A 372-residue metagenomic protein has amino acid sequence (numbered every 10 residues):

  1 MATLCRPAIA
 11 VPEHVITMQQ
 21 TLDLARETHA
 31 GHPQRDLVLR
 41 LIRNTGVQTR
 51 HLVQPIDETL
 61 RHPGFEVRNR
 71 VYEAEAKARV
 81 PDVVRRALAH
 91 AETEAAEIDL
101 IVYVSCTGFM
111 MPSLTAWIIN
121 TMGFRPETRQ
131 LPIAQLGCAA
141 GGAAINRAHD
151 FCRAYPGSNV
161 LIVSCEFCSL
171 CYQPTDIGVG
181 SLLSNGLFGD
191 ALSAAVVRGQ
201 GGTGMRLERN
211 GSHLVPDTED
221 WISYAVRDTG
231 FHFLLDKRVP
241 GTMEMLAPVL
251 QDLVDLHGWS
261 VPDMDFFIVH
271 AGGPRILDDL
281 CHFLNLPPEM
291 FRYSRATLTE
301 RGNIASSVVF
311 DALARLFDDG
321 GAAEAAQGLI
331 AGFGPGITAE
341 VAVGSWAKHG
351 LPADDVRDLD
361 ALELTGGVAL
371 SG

Functional and structural regions predicted by a protein language model:
M1-A2, A95-D99, P126-R129, Y155-V160 (+5 more regions): Short coil/turn connectors at secondary-structure junctions
M1-A74, P174-E244, P248, D252 (+2 more regions): Condensing-enzyme catalytic core mediating Claisen C-C bond formation in acyl metabolism
R6-A8, V104, A134, L161-E166 (+2 more regions): Short beta-strand segments
T45-F124, Q130-Q135, V261-L277: Conserved beta-ketoacyl condensing-enzyme motif
V53, E75-A91, R147, L192 (+2 more regions): Short, well-ordered amphipathic alpha-helical segments that serve as non-catalytic structural scaffolds within diverse
P81, C106-T107, W117-N120, R125-E127 (+3 more regions): Claisen-condensing/thiolase-fold acyl-transfer catalytic domains that form or cleave C-C bonds in fatty acid
M110-A116, I162-L183, G211-D228, P274-H282 (+2 more regions): Active-site-adjacent elements of ketosynthase-type condensing enzymes
